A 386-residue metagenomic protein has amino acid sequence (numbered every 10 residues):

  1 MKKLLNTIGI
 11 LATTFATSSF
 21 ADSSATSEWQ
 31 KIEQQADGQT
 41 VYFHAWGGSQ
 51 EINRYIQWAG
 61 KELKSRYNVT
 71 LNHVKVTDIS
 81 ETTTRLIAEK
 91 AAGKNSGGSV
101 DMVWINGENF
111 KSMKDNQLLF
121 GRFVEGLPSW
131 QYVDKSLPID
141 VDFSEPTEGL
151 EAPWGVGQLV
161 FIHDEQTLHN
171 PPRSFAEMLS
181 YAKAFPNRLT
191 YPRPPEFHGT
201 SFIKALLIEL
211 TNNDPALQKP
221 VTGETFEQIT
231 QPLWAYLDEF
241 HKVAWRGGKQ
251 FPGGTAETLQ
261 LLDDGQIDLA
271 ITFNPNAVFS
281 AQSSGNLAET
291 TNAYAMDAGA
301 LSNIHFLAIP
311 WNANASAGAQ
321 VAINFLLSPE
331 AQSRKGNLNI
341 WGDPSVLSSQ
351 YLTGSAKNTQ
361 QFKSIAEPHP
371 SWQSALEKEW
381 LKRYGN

Functional and structural regions predicted by a protein language model:
M1-D37: Short, low-complexity disordered leader/linker segments with a strong preference for bacterial N-terminal type II
S24-E28, Q260, T359-N386: Conserved C-terminal helix/tail region of periplasmic/extracytoplasmic solute-binding proteins
E28-D37, H44, S49-T70: Short, polar/charged alpha-helical segment
W46-W58, V74-T83, S96, V100-A256: Extracytoplasmic ligand-binding site segments that recognize negatively charged/polar headgroups
L86, M113, T258-D263, I309: Hydrophobic residues within well-ordered alpha-helices
F110-S112, L269-A288: A ligand-binding cleft/hinge motif common to bilobed small-molecule-binding domains
F143-S144, G157, Y236-H241, F251 (+1 more regions): Periplasmic-binding protein-like
A300-E367: Mature extracytoplasmic/periplasmic domains
